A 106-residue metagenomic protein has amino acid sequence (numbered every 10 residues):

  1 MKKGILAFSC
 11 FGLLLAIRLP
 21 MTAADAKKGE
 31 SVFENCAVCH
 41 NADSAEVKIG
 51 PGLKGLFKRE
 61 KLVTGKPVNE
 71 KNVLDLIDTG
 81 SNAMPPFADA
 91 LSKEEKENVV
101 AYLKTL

Functional and structural regions predicted by a protein language model:
M1-D25, L76, Y102-L106: Post-cleavage N-terminal segment of exported redox proteins
K3-G4, K28-G29, E97: N-terminal cationic leader/targeting segments used for protein routing and processing
G12-L15, A37, L91: Prokaryotic Sec-type signal peptides and long signal-anchor helices with extended Leu/Ile/Val-rich h-regions
L14-F33, R59-K61, N69-N72: Electrostatic cytochrome c docking/interface patches
A24-E46, L53, T79: Sequence/structural segment immediately N-terminal to covalent heme-attachment motifs in c-type and related
V47-I49, G55-L106: Extracytoplasmic electron-transfer domains, predominantly the class I c-type cytochrome c fold
